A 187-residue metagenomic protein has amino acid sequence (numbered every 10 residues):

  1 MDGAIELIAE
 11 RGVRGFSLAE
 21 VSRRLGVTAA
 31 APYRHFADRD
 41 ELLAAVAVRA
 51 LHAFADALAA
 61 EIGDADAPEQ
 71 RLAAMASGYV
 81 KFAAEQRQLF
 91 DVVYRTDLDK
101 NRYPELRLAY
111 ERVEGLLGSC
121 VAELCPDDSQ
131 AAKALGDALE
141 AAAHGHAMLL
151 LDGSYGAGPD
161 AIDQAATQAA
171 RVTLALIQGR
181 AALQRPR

Functional and structural regions predicted by a protein language model:
G3-A4, S22, G136: Small-residue (primarily alanine) positions within well-ordered alpha-helices, especially packing/interaction faces
A4-I8, A50, F54, Y79: Short hydrophobic clusters on alpha-helical segments that form packing/core surfaces in small helical domains
L7-E41: Helix-turn-helix
I8, L43-A50, V93, L106-A109: Alpha-helical DNA-contacting segments of helix-turn-helix folds
A45, A59-L89, Y110-R112, D127 (+1 more regions): Hydrophobic alpha-helical connector segments
K81, E85-S119, M148, G156-D163: Short secondary-structure transition hinges
N101-C125, K133-A138, Q164-A175: Amphipathic alpha-helical packing segments from all-alpha helical-bundle domains
A141-G158, T173-L183: Amphipathic C-terminal alpha-helical segment
